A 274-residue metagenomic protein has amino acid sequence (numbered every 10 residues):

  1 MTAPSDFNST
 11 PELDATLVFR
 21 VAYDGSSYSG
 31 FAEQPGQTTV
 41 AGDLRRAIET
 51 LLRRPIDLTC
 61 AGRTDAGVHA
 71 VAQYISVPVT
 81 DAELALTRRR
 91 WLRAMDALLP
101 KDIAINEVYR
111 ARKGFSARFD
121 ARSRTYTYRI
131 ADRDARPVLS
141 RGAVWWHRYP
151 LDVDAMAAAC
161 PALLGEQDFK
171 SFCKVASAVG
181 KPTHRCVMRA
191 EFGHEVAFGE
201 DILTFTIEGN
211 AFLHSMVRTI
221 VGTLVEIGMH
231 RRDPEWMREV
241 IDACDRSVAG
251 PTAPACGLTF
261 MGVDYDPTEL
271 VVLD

Functional and structural regions predicted by a protein language model:
T2-D274: Structured-RNA-binding interfaces characteristic of tRNA pseudouridine synthases
